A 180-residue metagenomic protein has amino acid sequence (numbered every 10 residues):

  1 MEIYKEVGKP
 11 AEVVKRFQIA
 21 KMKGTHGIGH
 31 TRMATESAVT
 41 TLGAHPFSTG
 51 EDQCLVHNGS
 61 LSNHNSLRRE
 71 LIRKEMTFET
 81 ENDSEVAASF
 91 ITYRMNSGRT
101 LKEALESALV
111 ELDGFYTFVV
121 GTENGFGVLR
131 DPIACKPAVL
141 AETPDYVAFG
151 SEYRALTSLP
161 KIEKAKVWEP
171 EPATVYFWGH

Functional and structural regions predicted by a protein language model:
M1-H180: Conserved short alpha-helical segments that host acidic/polar catalytic motifs at enzyme active sites
